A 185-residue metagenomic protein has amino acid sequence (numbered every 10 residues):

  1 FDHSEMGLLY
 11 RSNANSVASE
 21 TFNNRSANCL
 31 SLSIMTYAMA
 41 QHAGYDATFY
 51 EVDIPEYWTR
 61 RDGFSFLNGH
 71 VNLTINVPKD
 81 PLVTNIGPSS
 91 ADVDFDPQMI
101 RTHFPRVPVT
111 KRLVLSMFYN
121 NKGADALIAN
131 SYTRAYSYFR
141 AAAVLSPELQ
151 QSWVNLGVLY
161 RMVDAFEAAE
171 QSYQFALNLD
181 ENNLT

Functional and structural regions predicted by a protein language model:
F1-E20: Secondary-structure boundary elements
I34-H103, P108-R112: Hydrophobic/aromatic-rich core segments of domains that either
S116, Q150-Q151, L184: Helix-start (N-cap) detector for alpha-helical repeat units in TPR-like alpha-solenoids, especially tetratricopeptide
A141-A142, F175-A176: Canonical positions in the second alpha-helix
